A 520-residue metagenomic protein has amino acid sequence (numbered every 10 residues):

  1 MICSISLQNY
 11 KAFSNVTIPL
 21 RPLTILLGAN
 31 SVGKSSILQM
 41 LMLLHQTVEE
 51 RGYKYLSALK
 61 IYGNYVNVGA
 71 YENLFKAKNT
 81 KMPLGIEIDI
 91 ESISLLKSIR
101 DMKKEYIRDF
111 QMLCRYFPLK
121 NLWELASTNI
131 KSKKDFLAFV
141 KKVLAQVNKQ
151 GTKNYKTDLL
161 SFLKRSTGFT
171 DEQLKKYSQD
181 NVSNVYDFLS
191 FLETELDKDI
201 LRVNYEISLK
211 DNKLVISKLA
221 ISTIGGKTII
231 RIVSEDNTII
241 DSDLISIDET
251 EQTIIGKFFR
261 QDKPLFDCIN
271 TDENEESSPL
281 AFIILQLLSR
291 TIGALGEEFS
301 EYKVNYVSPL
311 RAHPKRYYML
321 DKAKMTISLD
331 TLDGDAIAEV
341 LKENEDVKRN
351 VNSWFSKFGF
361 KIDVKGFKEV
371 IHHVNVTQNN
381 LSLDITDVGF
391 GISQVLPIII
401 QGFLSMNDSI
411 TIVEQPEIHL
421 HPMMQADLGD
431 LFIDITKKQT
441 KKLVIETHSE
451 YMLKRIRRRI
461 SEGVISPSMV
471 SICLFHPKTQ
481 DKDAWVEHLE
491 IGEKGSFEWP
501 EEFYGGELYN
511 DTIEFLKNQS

Functional and structural regions predicted by a protein language model:
M1-A77, G85-D89, E343-Q519: Switch/communication elements of ASCE P-loop NTPase nucleotide-binding domains
M1-K303, F360, V364, I460-G463 (+2 more regions): P-loop NTPase switch/coupling surface
I93-L95, A312-Y317, Q480: Short, acidic Gly/Pro/Ser/Thr-rich loop/turn segments
S98-I99, R316-D321, A484-W485: Short conserved micro-motifs at the rims of enzyme active sites and ligand-binding pockets
M102-R108, L320-S328, G506: Short intrinsically disordered coil segments
I224, N274-D387: Extended helical coiled-coil dimerization/tether regions that scaffold and oligomerize large DNA-maintenance assemblies
F259-R260, P264-T271, S308-P314, P397 (+2 more regions): Proline-rich low-complexity regions
